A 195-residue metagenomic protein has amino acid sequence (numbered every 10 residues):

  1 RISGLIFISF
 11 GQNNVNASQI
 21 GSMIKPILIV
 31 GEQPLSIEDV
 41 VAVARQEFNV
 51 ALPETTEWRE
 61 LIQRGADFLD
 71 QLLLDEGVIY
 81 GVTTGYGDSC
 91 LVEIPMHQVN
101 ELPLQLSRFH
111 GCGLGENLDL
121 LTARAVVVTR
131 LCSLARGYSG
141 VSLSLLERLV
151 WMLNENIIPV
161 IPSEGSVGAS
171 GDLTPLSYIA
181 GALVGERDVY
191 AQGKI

Functional and structural regions predicted by a protein language model:
S3-L5: A cross-taxon signal for low-complexity, glycine/charged-rich
F7-F10: Aromatic (phenylalanine/tyrosine) cluster motif
N13-N16, K25: Intrinsically disordered, low-complexity polyampholyte segments enriched for Lys and acidic residues
I20-I195: Conserved, well-structured ligand/cofactor-binding cores
